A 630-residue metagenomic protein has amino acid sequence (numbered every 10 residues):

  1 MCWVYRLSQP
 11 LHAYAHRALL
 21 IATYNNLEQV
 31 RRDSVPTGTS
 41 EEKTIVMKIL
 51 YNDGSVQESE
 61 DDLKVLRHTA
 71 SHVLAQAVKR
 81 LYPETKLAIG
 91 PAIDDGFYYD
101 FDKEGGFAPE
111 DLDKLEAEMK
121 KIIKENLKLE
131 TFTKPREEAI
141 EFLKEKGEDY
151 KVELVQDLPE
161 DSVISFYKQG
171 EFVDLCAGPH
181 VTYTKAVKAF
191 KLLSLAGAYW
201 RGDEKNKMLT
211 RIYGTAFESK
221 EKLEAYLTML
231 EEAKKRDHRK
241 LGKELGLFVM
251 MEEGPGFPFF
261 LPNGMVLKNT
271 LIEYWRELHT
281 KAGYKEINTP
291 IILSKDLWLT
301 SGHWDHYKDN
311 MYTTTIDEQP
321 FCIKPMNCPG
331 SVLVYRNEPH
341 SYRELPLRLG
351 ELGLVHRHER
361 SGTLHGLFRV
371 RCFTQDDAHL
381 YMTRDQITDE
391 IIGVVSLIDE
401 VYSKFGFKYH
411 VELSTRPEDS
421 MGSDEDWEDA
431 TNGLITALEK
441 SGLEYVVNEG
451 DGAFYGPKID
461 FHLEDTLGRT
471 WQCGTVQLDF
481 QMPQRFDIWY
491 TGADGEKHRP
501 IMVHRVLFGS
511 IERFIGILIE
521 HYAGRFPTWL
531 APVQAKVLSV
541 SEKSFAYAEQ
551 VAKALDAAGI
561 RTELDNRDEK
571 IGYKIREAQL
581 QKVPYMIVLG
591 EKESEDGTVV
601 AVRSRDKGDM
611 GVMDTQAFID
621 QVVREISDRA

Functional and structural regions predicted by a protein language model:
P10, Q29: Cationic, low-complexity basic patches in intrinsically disordered or flexible, solvent-exposed regions
A13-R17, V35: Short hydrophobic alpha-helical segments enriched in small aliphatic residues
Y24-N26, E41-K86, I93-A630: NTP/phosphate- and nucleic-acid-binding module
